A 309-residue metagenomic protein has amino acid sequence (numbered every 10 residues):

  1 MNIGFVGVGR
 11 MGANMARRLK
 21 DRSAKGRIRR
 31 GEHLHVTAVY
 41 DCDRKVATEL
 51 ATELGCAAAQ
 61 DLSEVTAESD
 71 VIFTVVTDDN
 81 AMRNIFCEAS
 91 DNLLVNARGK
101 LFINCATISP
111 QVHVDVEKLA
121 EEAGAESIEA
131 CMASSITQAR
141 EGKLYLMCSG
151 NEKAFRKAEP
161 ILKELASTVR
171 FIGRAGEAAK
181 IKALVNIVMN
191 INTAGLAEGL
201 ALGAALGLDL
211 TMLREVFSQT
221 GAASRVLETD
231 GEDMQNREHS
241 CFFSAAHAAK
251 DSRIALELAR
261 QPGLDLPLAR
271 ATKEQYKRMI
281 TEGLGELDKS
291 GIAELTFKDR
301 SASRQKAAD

Functional and structural regions predicted by a protein language model:
M1-V75, K100-L101, C105: NAD(P)+-binding Rossmann beta1-loop-alpha1 motif at the extreme N-terminus of oxidoreductases
I3, T107-I187: Rossmann-fold dinucleotide-binding core
V36-T37, A58, S127-I128, V169 (+2 more regions): Hydrophobic beta-strand scaffold residues
L62-E126: Rossmann-fold NAD(P) dinucleotide-binding segment
G142-S149, R170, R174-L206, F217-T229 (+1 more regions): Active-site-proximal catalytic alpha-helix in oxidoreductases
A223-K289, T296, D309: Interdomain hinge/lid region at the active-site interface of Rossmann-like NAD(P)-dependent oxidoreductases
